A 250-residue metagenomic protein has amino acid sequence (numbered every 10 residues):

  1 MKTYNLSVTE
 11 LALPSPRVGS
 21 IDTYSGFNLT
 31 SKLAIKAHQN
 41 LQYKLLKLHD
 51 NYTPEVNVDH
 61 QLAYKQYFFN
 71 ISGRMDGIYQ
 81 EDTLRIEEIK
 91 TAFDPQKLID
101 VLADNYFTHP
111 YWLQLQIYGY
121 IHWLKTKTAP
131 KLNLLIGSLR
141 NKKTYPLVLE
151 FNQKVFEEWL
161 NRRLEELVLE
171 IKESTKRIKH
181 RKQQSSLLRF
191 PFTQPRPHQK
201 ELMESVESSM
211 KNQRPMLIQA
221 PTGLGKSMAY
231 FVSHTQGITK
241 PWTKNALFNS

Functional and structural regions predicted by a protein language model:
M1-E81: Metal-dependent nuclease catalytic cores that hydrolyze phosphodiester bonds in DNA/RNA, characterized by
K44, I121-K125, Q236-K240: Active-site catalytic microenvironments for nucleophilic, acid-base chemistry
H60-E157: Mg2+/Mn2+-dependent nuclease catalytic core
L84-R85, K131-N133, P215-M216, S227 (+1 more regions): Beta-sheet entry/capping signal
Q153-L188: Polybasic (Lys/Arg-rich)
K176-Q219, M228-V232: Conserved pre-motif I regulatory segment
T222-G223: The conserved Walker
S233-S250: Conserved SF1/SF2 helicase motif Ia
